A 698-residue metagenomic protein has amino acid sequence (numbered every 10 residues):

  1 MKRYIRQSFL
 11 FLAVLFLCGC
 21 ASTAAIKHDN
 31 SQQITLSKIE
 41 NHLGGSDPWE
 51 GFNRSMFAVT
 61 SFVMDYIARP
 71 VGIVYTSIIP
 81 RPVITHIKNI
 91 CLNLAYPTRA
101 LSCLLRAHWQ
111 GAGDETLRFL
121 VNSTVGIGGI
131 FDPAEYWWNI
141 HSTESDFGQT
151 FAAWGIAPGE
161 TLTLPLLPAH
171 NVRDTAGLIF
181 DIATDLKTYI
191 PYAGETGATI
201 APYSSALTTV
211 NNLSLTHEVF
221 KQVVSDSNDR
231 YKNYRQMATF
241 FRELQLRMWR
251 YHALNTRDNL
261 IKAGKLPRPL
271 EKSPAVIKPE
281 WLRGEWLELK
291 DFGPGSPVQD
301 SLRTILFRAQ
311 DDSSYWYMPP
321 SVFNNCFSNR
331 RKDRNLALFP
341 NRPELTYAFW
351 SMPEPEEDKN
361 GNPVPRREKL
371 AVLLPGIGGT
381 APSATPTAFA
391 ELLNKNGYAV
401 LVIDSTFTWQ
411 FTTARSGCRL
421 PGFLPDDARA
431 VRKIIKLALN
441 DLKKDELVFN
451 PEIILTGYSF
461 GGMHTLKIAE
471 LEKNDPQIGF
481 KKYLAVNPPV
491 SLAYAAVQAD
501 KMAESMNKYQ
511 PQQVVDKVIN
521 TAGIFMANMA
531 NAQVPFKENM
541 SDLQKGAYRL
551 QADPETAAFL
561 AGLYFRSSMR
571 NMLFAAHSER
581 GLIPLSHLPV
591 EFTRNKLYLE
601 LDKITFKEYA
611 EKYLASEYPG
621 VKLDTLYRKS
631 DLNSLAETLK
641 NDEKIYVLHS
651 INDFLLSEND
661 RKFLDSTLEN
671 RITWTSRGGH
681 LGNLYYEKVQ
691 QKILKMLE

Functional and structural regions predicted by a protein language model:
D29-L43, Q149-L266: A structured, mid-to-C-terminal "fold-capping" secondary-structure block
K278, R283, K290-P363: N-terminal cap/lid segment of alpha/beta-hydrolase-fold proteins
M352-E356, G361-T408: Short, surface-exposed "cap/lid" segments of acyl-processing enzymes
P421-D445: Alpha/beta-hydrolase active-site loop
E470-E591: Alpha/beta-hydrolase-fold enzymes
V647-H649: Short beta-strand/loop motif that positions the catalytic acidic residue of the alpha/beta-hydrolase fold
F654-D660: Conserved alpha/beta-hydrolase "acid-adjacent" motif
G678-K688: Catalytic histidine-centered segment of alpha/beta-hydrolase-like enzymes
